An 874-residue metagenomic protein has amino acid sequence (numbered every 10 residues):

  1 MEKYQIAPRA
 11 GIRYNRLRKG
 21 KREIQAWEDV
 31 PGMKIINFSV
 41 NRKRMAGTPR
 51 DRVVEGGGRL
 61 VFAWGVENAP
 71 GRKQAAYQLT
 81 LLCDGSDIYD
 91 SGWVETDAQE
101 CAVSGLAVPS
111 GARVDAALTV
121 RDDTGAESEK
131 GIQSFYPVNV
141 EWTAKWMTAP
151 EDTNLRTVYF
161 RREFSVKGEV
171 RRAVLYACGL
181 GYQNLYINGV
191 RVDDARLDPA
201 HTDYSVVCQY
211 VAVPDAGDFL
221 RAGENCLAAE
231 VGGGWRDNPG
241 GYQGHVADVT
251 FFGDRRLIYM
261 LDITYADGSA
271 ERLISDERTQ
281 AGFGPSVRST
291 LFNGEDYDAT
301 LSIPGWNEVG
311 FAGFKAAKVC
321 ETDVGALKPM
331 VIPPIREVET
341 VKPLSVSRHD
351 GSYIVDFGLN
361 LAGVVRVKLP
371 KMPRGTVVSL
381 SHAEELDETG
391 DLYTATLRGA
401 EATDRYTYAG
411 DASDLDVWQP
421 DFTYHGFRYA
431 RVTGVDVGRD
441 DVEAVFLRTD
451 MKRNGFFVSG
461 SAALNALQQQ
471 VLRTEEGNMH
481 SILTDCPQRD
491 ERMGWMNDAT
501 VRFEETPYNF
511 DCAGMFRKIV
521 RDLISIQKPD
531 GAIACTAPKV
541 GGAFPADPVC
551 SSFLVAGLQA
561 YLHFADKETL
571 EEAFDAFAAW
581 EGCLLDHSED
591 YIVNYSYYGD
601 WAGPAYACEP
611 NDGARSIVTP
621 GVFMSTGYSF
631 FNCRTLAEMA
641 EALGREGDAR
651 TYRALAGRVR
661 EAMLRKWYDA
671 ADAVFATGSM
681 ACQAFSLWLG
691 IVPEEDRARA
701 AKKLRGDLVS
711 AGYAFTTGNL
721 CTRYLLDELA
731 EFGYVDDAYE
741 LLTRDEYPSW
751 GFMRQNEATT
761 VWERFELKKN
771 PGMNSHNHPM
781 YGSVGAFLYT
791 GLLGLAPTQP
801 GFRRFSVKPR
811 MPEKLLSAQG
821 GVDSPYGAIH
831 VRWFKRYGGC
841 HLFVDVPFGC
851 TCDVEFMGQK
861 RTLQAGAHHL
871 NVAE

Functional and structural regions predicted by a protein language model:
Q5, I12-R16, K21-Q25, D29: Short, positively charged and aromatic/hydrophobic N-terminal segments
V30-R489, N497-D498, G514-I519, I533-K539 (+3 more regions): Extracellular/oxidizing-compartment recognition motifs
A173-V174, V213, V364-E384, F422 (+6 more regions): Alpha-helical support elements that line or immediately flank enzyme active sites and cofactor-binding pockets
Y182, D276-F283, R439-Q470, E475-G477 (+8 more regions): Active-site acid/base region of carbohydrate-active enzymes
L227, E295-T300, D490-E491, N509 (+8 more regions): C-terminal capping/lid segments that line or modulate ligand- or cofactor-binding pockets
R256-M260, R272-F311, V319, K328-R336 (+2 more regions): Non-catalytic C-terminal accessory modules of carbohydrate-active enzymes
G541, P545-L562: Thiamine diphosphate
